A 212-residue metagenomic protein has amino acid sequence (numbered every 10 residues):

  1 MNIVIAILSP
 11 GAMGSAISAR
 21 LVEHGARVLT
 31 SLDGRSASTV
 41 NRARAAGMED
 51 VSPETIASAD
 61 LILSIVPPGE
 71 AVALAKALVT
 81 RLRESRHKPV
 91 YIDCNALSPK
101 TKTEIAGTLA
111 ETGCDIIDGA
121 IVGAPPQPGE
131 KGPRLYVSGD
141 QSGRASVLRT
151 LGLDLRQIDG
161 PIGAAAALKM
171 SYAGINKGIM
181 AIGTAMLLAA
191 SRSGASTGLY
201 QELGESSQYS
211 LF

Functional and structural regions predicted by a protein language model:
M1-S58: NAD(P)+-binding Rossmann beta1-loop-alpha1 motif at the extreme N-terminus of oxidoreductases
I5, L97-K177: Rossmann-fold dinucleotide-binding core
P10, L32, S64, C94-N95 (+1 more regions): Glycine- and other small-residue-rich loops at beta-strand/loop junctions that grip anionic moieties
V28, D50, D115-I116, L155 (+1 more regions): Hydrophobic beta-strand scaffold residues
V51-K100: Rossmann-like NAD(P)-binding element
L168-F212: Helical "substrate-binding/catalytic lid" subdomain of Rossmann-like NAD(P)-dependent dehydrogenases/reductases
